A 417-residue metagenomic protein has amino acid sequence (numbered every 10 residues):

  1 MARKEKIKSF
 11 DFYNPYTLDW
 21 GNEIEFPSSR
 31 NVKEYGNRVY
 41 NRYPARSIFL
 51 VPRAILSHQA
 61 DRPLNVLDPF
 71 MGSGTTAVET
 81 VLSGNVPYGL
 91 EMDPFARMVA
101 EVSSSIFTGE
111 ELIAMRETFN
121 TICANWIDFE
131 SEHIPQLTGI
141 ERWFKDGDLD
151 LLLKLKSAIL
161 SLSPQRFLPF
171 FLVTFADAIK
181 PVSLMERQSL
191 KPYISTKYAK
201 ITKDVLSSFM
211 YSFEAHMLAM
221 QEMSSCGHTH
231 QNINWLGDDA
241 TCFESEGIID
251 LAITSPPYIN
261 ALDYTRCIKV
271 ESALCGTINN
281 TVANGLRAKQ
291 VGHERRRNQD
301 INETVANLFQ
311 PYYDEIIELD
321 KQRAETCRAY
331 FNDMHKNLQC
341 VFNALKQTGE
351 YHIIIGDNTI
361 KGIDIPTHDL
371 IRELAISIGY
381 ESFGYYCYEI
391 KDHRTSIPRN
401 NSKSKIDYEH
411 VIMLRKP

Functional and structural regions predicted by a protein language model:
M1-D61: S-adenosyl-L-methionine
R38-N41, P135-W143, R323-N332, I355-D369: Acceptor-substrate binding/catalytic loop of class I
I48, I55-A124, Y211-S245, L251-H293 (+5 more regions): Conserved S-adenosyl-L-methionine
N65, G349-E350: Short glycine-centered segments of the SAM/dcSAM-binding site in methyltransferase folds
L149-T254, I259-R266: SAM-dependent nucleic-acid methyltransferase catalytic core
I259-C340: SAM-dependent methyltransferase catalytic-core segment centered on the flexible catalytic loop and adjoining short
N337-Q347, I378: Conserved helix-to-beta-strand junction in the class I
K346, N400-P417: Core SAM-dependent methyltransferase catalytic element
